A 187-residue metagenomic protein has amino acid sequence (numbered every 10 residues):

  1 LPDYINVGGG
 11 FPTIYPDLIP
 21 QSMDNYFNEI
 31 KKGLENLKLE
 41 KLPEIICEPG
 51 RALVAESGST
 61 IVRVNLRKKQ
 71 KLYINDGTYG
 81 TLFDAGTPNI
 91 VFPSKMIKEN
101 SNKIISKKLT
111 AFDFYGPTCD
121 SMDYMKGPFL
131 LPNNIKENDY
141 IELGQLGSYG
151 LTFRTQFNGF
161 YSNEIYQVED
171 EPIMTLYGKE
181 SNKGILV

Functional and structural regions predicted by a protein language model:
L1, E35-L42: Short helix-capping segments at alpha-helix termini
L1-I5, Q167: Short intrinsically disordered, low-complexity coil segments enriched in acidic
I5-P12, C47-R51: Glycine-rich beta-strand-to-loop/alpha-helix junction loops that act as flexible
P16-Q21: Short, solvent-exposed loop/turn segments at secondary-structure boundaries
Y26-K38: Alpha-helix-loop-beta-strand connector modules within alpha/beta enzyme cores
E29, E44-V187: Charged (often Lys/Glu-rich) extended helix/loop segments that serve as interaction or gating elements
